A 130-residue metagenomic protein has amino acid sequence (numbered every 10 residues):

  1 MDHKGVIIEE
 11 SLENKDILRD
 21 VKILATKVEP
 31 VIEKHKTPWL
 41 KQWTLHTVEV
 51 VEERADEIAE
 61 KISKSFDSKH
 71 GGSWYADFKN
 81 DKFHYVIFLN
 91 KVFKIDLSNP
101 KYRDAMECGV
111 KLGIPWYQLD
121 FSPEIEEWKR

Functional and structural regions predicted by a protein language model:
M1-P100, I125, R130: Terminal targeting/leader modules
K101-S122: Mixed-charge, glycine-accented linear interaction segment located at domain edges/termini
